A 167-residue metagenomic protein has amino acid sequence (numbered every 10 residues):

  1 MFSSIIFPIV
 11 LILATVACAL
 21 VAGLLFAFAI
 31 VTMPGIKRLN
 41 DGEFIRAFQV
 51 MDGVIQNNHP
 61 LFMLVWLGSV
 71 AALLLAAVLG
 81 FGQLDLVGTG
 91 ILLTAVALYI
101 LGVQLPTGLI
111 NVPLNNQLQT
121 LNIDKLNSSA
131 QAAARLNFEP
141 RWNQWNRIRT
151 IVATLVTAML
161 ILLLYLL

Functional and structural regions predicted by a protein language model:
M1-S3: Short, Lys/Arg-rich, polar N-terminal cytosolic tail immediately upstream of the first transmembrane signal-anchor
I5-A19, V78-G102: Interfacial segments of alpha-helical transmembrane regions
I9, L20-L67, Q119-E139: Interfacial loop at the N-terminal end of multi-pass membrane proteins
A17-T32, Y99-P113: Hydrophobic alpha-helical membrane-embedded segments
T32, F48-D52, A71-Q83, P106 (+1 more regions): Membrane-helix exit/interface motif
V65-A77, T150-A158: Core segments of transmembrane alpha-helices that mediate helix-helix packing or line hydrophobic substrate/ligand
N137-T154: Hydrophobic alpha-helical transmembrane segments
I161-L167: Juxtamembrane boundary at the C-terminal end of a transmembrane helix
